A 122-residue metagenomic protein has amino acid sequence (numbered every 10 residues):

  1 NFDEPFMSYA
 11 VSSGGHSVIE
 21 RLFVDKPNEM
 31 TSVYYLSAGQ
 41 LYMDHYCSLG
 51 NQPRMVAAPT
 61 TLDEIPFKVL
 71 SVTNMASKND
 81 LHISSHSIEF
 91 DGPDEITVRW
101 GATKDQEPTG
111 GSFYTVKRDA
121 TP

Functional and structural regions predicted by a protein language model:
N1-P122: Hydrophobic small-molecule pocket/channel-lining residues, especially in calycin-type beta-barrels
